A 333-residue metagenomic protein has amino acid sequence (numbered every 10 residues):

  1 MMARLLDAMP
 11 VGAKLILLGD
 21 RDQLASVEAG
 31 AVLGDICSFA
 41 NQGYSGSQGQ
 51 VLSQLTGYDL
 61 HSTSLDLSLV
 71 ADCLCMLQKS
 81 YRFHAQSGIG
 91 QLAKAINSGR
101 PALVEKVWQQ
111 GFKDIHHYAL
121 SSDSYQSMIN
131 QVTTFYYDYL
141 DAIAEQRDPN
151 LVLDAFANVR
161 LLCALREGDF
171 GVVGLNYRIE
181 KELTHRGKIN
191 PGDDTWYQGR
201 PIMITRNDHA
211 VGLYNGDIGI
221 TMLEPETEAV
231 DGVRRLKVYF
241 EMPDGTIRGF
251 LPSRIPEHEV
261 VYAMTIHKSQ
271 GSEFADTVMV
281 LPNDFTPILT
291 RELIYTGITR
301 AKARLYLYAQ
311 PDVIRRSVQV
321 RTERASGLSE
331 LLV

Functional and structural regions predicted by a protein language model:
M1, G212-Y214, T290: Short glycine/serine/threonine-rich phosphate/pyrophosphate-binding segments that cradle anionic phosphate groups
M1-A13: Short, conserved "post-DEAD/DEAH" coupling segment immediately C-terminal to helicase motif II within the SF2/RecA-like
M2-R4, E28-A31, G174-L175, R291 (+1 more regions): Short amphipathic alpha-helical segments
V11-A13, D22-I202, D208-V211: Conserved helicase motor core of P-loop NTPases
G12-I16, R304-L305: Loop/turn-to-beta-strand initiation segments
S98, D217-V333: C-terminal accessory regions
T205-I218, M222: Flexible, glycine/threonine-enriched loop-and-boundary segments that flank and lead into catalytic domains of large
